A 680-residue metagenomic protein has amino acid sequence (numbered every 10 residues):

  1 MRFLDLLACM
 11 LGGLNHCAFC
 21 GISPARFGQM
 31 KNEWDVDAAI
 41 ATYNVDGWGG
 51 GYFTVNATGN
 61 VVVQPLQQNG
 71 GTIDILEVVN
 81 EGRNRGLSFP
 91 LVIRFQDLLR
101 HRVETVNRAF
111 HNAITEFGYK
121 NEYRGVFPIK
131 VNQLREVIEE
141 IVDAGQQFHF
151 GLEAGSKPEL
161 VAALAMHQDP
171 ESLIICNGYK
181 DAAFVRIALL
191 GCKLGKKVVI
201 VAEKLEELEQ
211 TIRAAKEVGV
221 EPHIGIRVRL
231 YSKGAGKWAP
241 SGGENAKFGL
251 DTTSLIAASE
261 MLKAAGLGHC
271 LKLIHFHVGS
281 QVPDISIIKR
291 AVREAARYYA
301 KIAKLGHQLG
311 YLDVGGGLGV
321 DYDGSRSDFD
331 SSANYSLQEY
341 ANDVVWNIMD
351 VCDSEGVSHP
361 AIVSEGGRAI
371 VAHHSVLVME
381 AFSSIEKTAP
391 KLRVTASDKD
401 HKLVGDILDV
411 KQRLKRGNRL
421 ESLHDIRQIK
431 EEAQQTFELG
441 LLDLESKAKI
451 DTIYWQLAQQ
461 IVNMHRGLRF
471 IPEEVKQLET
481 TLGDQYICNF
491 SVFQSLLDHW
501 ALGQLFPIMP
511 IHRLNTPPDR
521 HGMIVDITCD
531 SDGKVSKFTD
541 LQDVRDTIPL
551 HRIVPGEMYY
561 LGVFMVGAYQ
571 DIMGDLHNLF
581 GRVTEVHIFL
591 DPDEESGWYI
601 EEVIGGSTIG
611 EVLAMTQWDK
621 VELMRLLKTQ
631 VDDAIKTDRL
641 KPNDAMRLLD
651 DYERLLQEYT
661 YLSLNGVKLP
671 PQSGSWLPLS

Functional and structural regions predicted by a protein language model:
D5, N15-H16: Intrinsic-disorder-associated, low-complexity terminal segments enriched in Asp/Asn/His/Tyr and depleted of Lys/Arg
C9, C17-C20: Cysteine-centered motifs
F19-S88, F589, Y599, G605-E611 (+1 more regions): Conserved, well-structured core domains of diverse proteins
G49, D343, M349-L679: Charged (often Lys/Glu-rich) extended helix/loop segments that serve as interaction or gating elements
N56-Q133: Low-complexity, highly charged intrinsically disordered N-terminal segments that act as targeting/localization
N60, Q68, L98, N132-L134 (+15 more regions): Short, glycine-/Ser/Thr-/acidic-enriched flexible segments
F89, I93, T115-K120, L305-Y311 (+1 more regions): Flexible, glycine/charged-enriched surface loops at secondary-structure junctions
G118-D313, V320-D323, N334-N342, N347: Active-site-proximal beta-alpha core segment in soluble small-molecule metabolic enzymes
